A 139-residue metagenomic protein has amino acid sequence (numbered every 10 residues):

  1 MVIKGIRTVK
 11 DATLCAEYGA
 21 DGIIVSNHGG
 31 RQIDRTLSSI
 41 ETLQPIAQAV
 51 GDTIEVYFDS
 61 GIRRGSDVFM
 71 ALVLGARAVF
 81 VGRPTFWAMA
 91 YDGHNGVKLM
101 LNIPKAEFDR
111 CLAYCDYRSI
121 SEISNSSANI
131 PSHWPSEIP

Functional and structural regions predicted by a protein language model:
M1-F58, S66-W87: Alpha/beta enzyme core
I62: Short donor-sugar binding/catalytic loops of nucleotide-sugar-dependent glycosyltransferases, especially enzymes
T85, D92-P139: C-terminal extensions of enzymes
